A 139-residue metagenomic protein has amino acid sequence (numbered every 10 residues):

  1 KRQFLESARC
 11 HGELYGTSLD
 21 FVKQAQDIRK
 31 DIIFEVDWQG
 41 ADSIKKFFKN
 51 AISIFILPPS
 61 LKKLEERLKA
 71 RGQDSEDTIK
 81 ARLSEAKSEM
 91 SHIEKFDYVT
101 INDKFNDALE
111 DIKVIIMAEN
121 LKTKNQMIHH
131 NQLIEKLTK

Functional and structural regions predicted by a protein language model:
K1-I32, W38-D42: ATP-dependent small-molecule kinase phosphotransfer cores that center on conserved nucleotide phosphate-binding segments
K1-L5, R67-D74, I115-A118: Conserved AAA+ ATPase "sensor/coupling" helix adjacent to the nucleotide-binding pocket
L5-E6, I52, Y98: Structural signal for short hydrophobic segments within the conserved structured cores of catalytic domains across
Q24-D27, K45-K49, S91-I93: Conserved catalytic network of the ASCE P-loop NTPase/AAA+ motor domain
I32-D37, K46-A70, N102: Conserved phosphate-donor/acceptor-positioning beta-strand/loop module used by diverse small-molecule
A51, L61-K63, R71-S91, N106-D107: Ras-like small GTPase catalytic G-domain
Q73, S91-K139: NTP-dependent small-molecule kinase module
